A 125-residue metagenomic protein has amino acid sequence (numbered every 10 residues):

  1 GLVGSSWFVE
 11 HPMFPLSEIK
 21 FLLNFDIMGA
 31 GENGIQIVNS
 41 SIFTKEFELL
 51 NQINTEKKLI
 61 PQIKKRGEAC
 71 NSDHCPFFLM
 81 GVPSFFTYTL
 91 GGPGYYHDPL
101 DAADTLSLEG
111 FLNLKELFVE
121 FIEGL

Functional and structural regions predicted by a protein language model:
G1-G92: Metal-dependent peptidase/peptidase-like ectodomains
G94-L125: His/Asp/Glu-rich mid-to-C-terminal helical/loop segments that flank catalytic regions of hydrolases
